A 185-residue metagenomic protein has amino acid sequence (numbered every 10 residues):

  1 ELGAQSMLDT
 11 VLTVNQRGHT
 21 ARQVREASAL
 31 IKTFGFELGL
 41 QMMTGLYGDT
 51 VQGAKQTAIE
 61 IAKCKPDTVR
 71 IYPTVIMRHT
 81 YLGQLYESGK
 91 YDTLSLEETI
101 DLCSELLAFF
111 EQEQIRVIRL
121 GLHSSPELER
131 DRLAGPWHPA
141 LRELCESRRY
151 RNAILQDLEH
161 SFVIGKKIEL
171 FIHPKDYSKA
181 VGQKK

Functional and structural regions predicted by a protein language model:
E1, I31-K32, E129-R132: A broad, low-specificity signal for short, low-complexity segments enriched in glycine/proline and polar/charged
E1, V69, A180-K184: Proteins with a high burden of low-complexity, intrinsically disordered sequence enriched in S/T/G/P/A and R, requiring
G3-T74, R78-E97: Conserved non-cysteine loop/helix-boundary elements of the Radical SAM core domain that shape
Y81, S88-K185: Auxiliary Fe-S-binding modules of radical SAM enzymes
